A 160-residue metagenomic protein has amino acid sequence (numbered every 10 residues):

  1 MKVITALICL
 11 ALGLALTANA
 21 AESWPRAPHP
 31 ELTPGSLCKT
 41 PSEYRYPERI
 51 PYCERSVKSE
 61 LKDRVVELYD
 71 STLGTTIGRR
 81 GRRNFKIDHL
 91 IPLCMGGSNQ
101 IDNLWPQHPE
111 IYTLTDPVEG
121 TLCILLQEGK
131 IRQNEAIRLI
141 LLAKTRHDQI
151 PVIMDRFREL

Functional and structural regions predicted by a protein language model:
K2-K86, C94-L160: Nuclease and nuclease-like effector domains acting on nucleic acids or nucleotide cofactors
